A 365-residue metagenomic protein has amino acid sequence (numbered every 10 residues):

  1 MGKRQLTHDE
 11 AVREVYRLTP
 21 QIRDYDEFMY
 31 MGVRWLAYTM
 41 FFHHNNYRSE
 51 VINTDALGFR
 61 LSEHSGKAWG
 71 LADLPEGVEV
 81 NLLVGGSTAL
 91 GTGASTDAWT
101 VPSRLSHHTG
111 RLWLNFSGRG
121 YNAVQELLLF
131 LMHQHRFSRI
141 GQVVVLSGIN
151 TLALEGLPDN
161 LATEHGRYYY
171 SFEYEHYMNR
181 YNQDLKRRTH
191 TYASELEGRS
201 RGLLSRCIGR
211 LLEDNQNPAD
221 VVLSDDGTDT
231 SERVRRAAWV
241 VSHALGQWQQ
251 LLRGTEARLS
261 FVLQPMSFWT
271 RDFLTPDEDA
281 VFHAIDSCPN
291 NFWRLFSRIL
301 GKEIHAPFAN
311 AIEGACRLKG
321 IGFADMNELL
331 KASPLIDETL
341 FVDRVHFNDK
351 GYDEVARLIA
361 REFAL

Functional and structural regions predicted by a protein language model:
M1-V80, R136-R139, G156: N-terminal secretory targeting modules
R4, H8-L18, E27, V124-D225 (+1 more regions): Interaction-surface signature
F59-R119, A123, L127-V144: Serine-esterase "nucleophile elbow" of acetyl-processing enzymes
T88-S95, N115-F116, V234-A238, G301 (+1 more regions): Second-shell loop/turn segments in exported
L90-G93, N122-V124, T151-G156, S267-F273 (+1 more regions): Short catalytic/ligand-binding loop motif for oxyanion handling, primarily in non-cytosolic enzymes, centered on
V143-S147, L211-K331: Conserved, well-ordered alpha-helix/loop/beta-strand core segments that scaffold catalytic motifs
N310-D325, L340-L365: Histidine-centered active-site loop/cap adjacent to the catalytic His in serine esterases/O-acetyl transfer systems
